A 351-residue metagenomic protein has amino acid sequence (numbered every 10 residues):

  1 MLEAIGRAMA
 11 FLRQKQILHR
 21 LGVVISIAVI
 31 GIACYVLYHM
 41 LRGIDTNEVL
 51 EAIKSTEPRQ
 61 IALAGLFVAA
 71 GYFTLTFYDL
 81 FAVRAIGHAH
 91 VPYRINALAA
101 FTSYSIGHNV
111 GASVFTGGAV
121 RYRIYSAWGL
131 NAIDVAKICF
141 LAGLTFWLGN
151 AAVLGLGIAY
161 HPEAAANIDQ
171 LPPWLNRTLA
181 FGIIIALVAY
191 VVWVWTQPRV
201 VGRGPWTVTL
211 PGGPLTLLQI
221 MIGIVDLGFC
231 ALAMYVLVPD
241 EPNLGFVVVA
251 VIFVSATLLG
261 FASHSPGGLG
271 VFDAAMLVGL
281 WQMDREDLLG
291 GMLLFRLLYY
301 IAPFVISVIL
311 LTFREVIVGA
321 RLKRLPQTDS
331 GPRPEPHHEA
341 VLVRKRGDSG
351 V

Functional and structural regions predicted by a protein language model:
M1-F101, N150, A159-F261, M283-V351: Predominantly cytoplasmic-facing regulatory/coupling regions of multi-pass membrane proteins
R84-A89, Y122-I133: Transmembrane-helix boundary and interhelical linker motifs in polytopic inner-membrane proteins
R94-L98, S113, A127-G143, D284-F295: Membrane-interface alpha-helices at helix entry/exit sites of multi-pass transporters
A97-I124: Hydrophobic, aromatic-rich membrane-embedded alpha-helical segments
T102-G111, I252-D273: Transmembrane alpha-helix interface/packing and boundary motifs in multi-pass membrane proteins, characterized by
Y104-S113, G143-G155: Mid-bilayer segments of alpha-helical transmembrane spans in multi-pass integral membrane proteins that mediate
V114-A127, L156, P266-W281: Re-entrant/interfacial helical elements at transmembrane boundaries that shape and gate the permeation pathway
N131-A132, F146-L148, T216: Interfacial aromatic "cap" segments that immediately flank transmembrane helices in multipass membrane proteins
